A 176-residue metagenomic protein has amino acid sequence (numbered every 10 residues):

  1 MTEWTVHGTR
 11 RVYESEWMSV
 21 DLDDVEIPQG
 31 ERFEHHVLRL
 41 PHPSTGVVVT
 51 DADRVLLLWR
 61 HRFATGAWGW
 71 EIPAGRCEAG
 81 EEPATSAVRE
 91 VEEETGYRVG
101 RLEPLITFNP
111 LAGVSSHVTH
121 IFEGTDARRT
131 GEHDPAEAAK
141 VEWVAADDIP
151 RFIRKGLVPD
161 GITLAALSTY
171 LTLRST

Functional and structural regions predicted by a protein language model:
M1-T9: N-terminal positively charged helical leader segments and presequences
V6, V20-L22, E34-H35, L58 (+2 more regions): Hydrophobic residues on conserved beta-strands that form the core of alpha/beta folds
G8-G46, D51: Acidic, metal-coordinating catalytic segment for phosphate/diphosphate chemistry, firing primarily on the Nudix
Q29-G30, D51-R54, H61, T125-R129 (+2 more regions): Short loop segments at secondary-structure junctions
L38-R39, R62, A165: A generic structural motif
H42-A67, E71: A glycine-rich, hydrophobic loop/mini-helix early in the fold
H42-G46, D51, R76-A165: Unchanged
L164-T176: Short, amphipathic C-terminal "tail helix"
